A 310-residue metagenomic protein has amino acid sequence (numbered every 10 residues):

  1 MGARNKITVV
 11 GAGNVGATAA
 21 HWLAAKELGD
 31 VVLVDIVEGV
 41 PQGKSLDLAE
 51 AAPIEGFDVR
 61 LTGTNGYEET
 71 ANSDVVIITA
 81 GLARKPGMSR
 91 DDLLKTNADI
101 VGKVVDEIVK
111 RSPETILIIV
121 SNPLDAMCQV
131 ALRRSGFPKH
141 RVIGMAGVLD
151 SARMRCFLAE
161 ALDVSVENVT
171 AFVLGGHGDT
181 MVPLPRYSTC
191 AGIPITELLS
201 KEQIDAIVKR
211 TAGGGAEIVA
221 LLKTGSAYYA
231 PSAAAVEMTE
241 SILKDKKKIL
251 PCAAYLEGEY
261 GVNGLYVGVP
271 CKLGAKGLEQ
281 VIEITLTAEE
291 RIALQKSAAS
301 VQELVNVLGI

Functional and structural regions predicted by a protein language model:
A12-G13: Glycine-rich Rossmann-fold phosphate-binding loop(s) that bind the pyrophosphate of adenine dinucleotide cofactors
G16-A17: N-terminal Rossmann-fold NAD(P) dinucleotide-binding loop
A25-D30, G136-P138: Conserved S-adenosyl-L-methionine
V34-S73, Q302-I310: Conserved N-terminal Rossmann-fold NAD(P) cofactor-binding segment
I54-I116: Rossmann-like NAD(P)-binding element
S89-R155: Rossmann-like NAD(P)(H) cofactor-binding subdomain of soluble oxidoreductases
S135-R141, D150-I310: C-terminal substrate-binding/catalytic lobe of Rossmann-fold NAD(P)-dependent dehydrogenases
